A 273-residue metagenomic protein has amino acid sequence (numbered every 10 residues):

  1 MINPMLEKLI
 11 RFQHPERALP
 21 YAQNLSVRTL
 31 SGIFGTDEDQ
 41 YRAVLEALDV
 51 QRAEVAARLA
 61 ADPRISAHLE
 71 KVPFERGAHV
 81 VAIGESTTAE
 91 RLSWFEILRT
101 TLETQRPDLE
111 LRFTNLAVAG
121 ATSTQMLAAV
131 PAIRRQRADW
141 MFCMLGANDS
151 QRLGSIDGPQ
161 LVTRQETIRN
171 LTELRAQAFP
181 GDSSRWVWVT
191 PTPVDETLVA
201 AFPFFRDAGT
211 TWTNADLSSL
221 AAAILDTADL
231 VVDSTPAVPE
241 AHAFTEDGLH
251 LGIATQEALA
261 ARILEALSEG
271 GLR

Functional and structural regions predicted by a protein language model:
M1-V80, T104-L109, Q136, P180 (+2 more regions): N-terminal secretory targeting modules
E46-D49, E54-R58, P73-E173: Conserved SGNH/GDSL esterase-like catalytic core that processes O-acyl groups on lipids and polysaccharides
L127, R164, I168, A221 (+1 more regions): Short, amphipathic alpha-helical "lid/cap" segments that border enzyme active or binding sites
M144-Q151, Q177-N214: Active-site segments of SGNH/GDSL-like serine hydrolases that catalyze O-acetyl group transfer/hydrolysis on lipids
I156-R164, P203-T210, T245-G248: Short glycine-enriched, charge-decorated loop/helix-capping segments at active-site entrances that position
E173-V189, S219-D233, A266: A structural motif corresponding to the C-terminal end of an alpha-helix and its immediate exit/capping segment
E196-S234, A258: Substrate-gating cap/lid alpha-helix
V231-R273: Charged, low-complexity C-terminal accessory regions
